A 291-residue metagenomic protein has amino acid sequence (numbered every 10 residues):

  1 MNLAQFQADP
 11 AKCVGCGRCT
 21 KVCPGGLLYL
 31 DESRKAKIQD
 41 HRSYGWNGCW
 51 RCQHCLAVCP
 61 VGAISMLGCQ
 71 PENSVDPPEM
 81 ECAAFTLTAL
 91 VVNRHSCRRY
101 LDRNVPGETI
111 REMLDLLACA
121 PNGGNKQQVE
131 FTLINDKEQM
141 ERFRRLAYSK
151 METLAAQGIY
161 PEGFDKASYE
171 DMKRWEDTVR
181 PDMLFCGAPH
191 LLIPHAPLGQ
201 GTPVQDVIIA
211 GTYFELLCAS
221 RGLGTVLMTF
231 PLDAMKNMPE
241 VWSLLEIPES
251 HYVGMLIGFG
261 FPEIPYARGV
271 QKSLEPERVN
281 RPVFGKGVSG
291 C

Functional and structural regions predicted by a protein language model:
M1-C291: Acidic, surface-exposed loops and disordered segments
